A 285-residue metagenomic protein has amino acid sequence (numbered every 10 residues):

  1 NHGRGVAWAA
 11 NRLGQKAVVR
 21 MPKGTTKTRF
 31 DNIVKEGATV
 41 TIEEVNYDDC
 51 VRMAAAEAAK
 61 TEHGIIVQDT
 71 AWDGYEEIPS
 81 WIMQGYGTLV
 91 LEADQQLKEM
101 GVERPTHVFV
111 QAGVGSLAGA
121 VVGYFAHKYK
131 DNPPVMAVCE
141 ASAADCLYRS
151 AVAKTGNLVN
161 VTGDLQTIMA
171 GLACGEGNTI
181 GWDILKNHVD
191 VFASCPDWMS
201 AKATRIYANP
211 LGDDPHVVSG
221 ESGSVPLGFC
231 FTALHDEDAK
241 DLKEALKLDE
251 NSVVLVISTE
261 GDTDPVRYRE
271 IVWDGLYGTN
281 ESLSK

Functional and structural regions predicted by a protein language model:
N1-H2, L117: Hydrophobic/small residue at the entry helix of a nucleotide-binding pocket
G3-A59, C146-N160, V266-R269: Active-site-proximal loop->helix
R4-K16, V34, G123-Y129, G228-D236: Alpha-helix C-terminal capping segments
A7, L13, D73-N187, L242-S284: Glycine-rich phosphate/pyrophosphate-binding loop at beta-loop-alpha junctions
A17, V40, I65-I66, M136 (+1 more regions): Hydrophobic beta-strand scaffold residues
R20, E43, D69, C139-A141 (+1 more regions): Generic beta-sheet signal
A59-Q68, G87-V90, D94, A144-V159 (+1 more regions): Acidic-glycine-rich active-site phosphate/pyrophosphate-binding loop
T61, E176-L246: Active-site-adjacent helical/loop segments in soluble small-molecule enzymes
